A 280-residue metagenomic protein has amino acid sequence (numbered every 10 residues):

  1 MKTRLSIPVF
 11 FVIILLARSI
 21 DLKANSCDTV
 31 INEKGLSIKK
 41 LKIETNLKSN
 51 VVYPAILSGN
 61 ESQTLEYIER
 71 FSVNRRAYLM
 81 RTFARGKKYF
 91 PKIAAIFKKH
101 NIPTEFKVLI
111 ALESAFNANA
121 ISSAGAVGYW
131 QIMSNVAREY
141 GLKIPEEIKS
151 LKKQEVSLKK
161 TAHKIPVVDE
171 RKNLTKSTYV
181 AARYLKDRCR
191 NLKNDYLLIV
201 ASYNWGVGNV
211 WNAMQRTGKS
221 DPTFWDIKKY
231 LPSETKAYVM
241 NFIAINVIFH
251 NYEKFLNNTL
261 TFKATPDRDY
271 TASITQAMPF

Functional and structural regions predicted by a protein language model:
K2-N101, Y270, I274-M278: An acidic, Gly/Ser/Thr/Pro-rich helix-cap/linker signature
L57-R268: Catalytic glycan-binding domains that act on GlcNAc-containing polysaccharides
